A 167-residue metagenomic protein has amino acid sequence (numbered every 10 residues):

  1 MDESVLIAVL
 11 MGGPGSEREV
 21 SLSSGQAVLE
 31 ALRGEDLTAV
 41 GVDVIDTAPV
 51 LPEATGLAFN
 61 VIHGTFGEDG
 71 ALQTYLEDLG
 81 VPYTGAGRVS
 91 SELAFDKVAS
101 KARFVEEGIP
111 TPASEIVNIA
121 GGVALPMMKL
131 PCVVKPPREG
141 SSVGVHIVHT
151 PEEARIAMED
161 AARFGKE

Functional and structural regions predicted by a protein language model:
M1-M11, A39, A48-L51, L93-E167: Active-site nucleotide/adenylate-binding loops and adjacent lid/helix of ATP-dependent enzymes
E3-L6, P14-A113, G122: Conserved N-proximal alpha/beta basic substrate-recognition cap immediately N-terminal to, or forming the N-lobe
